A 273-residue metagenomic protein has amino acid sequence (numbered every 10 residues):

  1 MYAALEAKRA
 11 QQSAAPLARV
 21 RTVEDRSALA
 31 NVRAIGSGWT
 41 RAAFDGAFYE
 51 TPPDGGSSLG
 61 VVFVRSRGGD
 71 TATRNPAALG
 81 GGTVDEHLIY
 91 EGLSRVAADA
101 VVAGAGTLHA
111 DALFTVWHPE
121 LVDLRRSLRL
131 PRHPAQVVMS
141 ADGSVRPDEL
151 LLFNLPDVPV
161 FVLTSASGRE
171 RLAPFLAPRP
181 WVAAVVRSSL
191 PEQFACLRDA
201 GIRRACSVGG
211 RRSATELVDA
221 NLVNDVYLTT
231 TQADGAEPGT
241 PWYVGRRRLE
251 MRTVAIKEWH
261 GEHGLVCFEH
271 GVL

Functional and structural regions predicted by a protein language model:
M1-L273: Enzymes that bind and transform nitrogen-containing heteroaromatic metabolites
